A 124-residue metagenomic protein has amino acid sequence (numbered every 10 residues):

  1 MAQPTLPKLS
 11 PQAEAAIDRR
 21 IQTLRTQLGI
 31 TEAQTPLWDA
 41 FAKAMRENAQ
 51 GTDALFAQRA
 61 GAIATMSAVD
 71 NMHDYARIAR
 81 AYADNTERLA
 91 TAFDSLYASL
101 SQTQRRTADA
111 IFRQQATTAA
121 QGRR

Functional and structural regions predicted by a protein language model:
M1-R124: Charge-rich (acidic/polar
